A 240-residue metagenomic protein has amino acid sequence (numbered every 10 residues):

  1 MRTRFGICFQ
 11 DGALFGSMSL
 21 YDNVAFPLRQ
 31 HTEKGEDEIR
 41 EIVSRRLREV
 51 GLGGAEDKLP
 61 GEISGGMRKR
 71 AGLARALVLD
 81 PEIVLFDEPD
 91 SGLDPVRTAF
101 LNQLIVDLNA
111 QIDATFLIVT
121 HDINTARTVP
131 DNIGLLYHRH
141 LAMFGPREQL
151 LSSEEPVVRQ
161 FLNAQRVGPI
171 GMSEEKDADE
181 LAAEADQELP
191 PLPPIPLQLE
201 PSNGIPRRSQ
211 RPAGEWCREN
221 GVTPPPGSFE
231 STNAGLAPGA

Functional and structural regions predicted by a protein language model:
E36-A55: Conserved ABC ATPase "signature" region
L59-I63, M67: Conserved ABC ATPase signature
V78-E82: A short, proline-enriched helix->beta-strand linker immediately N-terminal to the Walker B motif in ABC-type P-loop
V84-D87: Catalytic Walker B motif of ABC-type/P-loop ATPase nucleotide-binding domains
A99-Q111: Helical segment within the ABC ATPase nucleotide-binding domain
